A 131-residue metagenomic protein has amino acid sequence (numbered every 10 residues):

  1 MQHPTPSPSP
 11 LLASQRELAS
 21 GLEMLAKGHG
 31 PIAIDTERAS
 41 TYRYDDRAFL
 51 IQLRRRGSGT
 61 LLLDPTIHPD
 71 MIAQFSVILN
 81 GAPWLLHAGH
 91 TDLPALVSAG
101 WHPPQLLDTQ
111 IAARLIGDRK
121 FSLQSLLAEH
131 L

Functional and structural regions predicted by a protein language model:
M1-T5: Blade/loop signatures of beta-propeller domains
P6-I34, A39-L131: Conserved DEDDh/DEDDy metal-dependent 3′-5′ exonuclease domain
